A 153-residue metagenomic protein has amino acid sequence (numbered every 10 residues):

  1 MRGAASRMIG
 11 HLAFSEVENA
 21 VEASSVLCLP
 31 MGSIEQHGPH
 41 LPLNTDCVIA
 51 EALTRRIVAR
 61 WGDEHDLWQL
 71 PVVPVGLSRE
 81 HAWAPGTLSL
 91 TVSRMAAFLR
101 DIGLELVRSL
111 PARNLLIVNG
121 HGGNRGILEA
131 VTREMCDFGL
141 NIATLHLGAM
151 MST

Functional and structural regions predicted by a protein language model:
M1-G38: Active-site and ligand/interface coordination hotspots across diverse enzymes and nucleic-acid-associated assemblies
G3, A20-V21, P39, G62 (+2 more regions): Soluble secreted/lumenal catalytic domains with histidine-centered metal-binding or acid-base catalytic motifs
I9, I49, R94-F98: Soluble or luminal CAZymes and related metallo-dependent hydrolases
V21-M31, H65-L77: Short coil-to-beta-strand
H37-L43, A84: A short glycine/serine-rich beta->alpha loop
D46-A59: Short catalytic helix/loop segments, enriched in acidic residues and glycine and frequently bearing histidine
R60-L67, L106-P111: A structural motif corresponding to the C-terminal end of an alpha-helix and its immediate exit/capping segment
V75-T153: Active-site histidine-anchored catalytic micro-motif
